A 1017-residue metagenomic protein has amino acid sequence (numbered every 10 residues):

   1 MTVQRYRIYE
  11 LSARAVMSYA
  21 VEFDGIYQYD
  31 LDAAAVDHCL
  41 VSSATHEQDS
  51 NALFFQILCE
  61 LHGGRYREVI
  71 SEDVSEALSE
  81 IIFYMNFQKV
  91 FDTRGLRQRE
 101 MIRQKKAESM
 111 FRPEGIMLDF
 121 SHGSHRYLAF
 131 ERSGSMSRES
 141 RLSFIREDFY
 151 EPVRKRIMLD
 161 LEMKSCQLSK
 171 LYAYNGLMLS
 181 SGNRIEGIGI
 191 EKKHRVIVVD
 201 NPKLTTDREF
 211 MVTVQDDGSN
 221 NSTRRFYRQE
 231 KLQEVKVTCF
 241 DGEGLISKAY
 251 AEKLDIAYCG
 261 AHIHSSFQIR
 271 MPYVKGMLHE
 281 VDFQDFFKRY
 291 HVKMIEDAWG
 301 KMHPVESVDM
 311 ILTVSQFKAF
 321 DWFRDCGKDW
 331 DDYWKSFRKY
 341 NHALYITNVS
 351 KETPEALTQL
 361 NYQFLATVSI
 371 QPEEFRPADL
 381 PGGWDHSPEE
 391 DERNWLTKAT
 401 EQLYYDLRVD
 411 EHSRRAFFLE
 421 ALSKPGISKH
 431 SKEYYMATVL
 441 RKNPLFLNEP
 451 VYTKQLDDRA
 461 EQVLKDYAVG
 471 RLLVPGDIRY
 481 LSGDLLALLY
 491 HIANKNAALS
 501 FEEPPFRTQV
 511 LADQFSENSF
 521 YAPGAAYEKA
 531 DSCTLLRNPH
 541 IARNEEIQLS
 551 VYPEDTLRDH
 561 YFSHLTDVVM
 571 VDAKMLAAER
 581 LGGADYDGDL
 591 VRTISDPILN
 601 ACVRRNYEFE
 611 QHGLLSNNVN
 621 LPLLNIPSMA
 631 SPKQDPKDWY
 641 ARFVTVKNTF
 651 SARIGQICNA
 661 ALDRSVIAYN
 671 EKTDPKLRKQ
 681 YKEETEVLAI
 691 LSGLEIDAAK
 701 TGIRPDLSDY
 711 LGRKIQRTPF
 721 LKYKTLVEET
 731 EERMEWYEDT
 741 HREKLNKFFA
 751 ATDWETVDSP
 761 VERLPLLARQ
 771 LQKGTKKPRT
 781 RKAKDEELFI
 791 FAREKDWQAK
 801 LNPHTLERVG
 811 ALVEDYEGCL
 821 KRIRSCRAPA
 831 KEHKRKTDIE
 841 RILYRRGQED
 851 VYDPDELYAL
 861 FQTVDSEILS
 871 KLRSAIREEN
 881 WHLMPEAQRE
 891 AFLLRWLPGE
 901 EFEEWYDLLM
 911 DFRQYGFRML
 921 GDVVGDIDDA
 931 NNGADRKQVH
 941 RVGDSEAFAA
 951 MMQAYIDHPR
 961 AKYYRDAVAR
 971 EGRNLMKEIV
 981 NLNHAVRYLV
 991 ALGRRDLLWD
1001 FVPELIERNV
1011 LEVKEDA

Functional and structural regions predicted by a protein language model:
M1-G583, L590, I594-A1017: Beta-strand-enriched accessory nucleic-acid recognition/scaffold domains that flank the catalytic cores of large
